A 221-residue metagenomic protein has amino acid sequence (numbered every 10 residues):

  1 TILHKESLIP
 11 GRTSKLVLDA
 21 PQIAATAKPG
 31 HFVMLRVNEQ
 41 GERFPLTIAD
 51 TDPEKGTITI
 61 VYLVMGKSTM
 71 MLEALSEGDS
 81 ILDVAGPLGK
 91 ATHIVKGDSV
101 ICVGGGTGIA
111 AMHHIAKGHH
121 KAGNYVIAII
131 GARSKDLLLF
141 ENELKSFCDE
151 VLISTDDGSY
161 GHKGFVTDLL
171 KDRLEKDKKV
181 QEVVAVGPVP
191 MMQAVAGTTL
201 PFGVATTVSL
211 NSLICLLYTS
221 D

Functional and structural regions predicted by a protein language model:
T1-E77: Ferredoxin-reductase
K67-L213: FNR/FR-type flavoprotein reductase catalytic core
Y218-D221: Conserved small/polar residues in nucleotide/adenosyl-binding loops
